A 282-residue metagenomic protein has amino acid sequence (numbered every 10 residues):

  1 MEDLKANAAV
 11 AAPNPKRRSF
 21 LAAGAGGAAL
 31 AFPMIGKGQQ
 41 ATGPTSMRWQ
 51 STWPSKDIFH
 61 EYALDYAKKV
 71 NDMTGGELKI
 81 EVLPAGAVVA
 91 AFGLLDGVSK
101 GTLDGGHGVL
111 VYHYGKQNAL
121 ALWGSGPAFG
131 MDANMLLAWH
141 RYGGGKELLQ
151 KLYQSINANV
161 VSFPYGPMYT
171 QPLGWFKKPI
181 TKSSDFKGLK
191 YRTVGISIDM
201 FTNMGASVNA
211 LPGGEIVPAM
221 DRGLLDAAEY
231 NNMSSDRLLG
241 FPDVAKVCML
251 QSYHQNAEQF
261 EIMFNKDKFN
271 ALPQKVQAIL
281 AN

Functional and structural regions predicted by a protein language model:
E2, A8-L136, K151-N282: N-terminal secretory/targeting leader peptides
E147-L148: Short, solvent-exposed helix-to-loop capping segments enriched in aromatics
